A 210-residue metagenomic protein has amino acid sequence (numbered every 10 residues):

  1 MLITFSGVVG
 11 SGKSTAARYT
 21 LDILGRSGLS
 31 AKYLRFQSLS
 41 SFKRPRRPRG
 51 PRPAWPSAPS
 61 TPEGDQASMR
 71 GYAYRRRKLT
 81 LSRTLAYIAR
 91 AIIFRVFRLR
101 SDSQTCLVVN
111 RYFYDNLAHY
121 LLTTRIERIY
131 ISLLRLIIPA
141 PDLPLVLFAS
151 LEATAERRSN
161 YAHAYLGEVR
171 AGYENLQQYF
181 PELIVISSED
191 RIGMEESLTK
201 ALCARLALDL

Functional and structural regions predicted by a protein language model:
F5: Hydrophobic anchor at the beta1->P-loop junction of P-loop NTPases
V8: P-loop (Walker A) phosphate-binding loop of NTP-binding proteins
S11: ATP-binding Walker
S14: Walker A/P-loop
S38-T123, I129: ATP-dependent small-molecule kinase phosphotransfer cores that center on conserved nucleotide phosphate-binding segments
R111-N175, E189: A glycine- and Lys/Arg-enriched "phosphate-lid" helix/loop adjacent to the NTP-binding pocket of small-molecule kinases
E156-L210: NTP-dependent small-molecule kinase module
